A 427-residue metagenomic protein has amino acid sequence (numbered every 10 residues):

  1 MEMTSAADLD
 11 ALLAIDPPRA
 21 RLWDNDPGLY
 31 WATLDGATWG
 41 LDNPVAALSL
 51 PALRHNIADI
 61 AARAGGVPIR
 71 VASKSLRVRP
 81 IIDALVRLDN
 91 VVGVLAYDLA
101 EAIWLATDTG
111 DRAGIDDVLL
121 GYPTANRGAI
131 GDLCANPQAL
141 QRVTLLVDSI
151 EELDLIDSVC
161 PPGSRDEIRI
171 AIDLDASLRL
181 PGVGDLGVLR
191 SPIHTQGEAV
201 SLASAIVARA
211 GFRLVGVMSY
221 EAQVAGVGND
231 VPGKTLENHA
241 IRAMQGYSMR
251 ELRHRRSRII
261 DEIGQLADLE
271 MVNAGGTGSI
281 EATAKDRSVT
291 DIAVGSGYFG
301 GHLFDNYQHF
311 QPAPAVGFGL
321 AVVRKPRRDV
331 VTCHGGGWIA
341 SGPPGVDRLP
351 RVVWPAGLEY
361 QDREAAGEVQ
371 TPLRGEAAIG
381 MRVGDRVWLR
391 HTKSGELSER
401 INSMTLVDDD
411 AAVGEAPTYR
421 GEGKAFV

Functional and structural regions predicted by a protein language model:
M1-A135, E422-V427: A charged N-terminal "starter" segment
P51-D59, S201, H254, R258 (+1 more regions): A non-catalytic, amphipathic alpha-helix used as a structural packing/dimerization or gating element in enzyme scaffolds
P68, V86-D89, G163, D268-M271 (+6 more regions): Hydrophobic/basic alpha-helical segments enriched in Actinobacteria
R70-E221, G226: Active-site-proximal beta-alpha core segment in soluble small-molecule metabolic enzymes
A176-G300: Active-site loop/helix belt of alpha/beta enzymes
G233-S248, G278-R351, P355: Active-site loop ensemble at the mouth of alpha/beta enzyme cores that anchors a bound cofactor
K325-V427: C-terminal accessory subdomain/extension
